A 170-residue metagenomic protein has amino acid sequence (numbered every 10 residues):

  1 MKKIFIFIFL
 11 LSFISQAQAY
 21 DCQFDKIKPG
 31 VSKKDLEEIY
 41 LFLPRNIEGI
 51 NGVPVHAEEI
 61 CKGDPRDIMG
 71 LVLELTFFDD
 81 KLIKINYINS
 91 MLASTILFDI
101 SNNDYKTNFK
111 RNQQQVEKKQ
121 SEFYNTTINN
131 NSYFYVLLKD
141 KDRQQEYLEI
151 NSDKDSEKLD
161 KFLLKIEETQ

Functional and structural regions predicted by a protein language model:
K3-S15: Sec-dependent N-terminal signal peptides
F9, T76-F77: Aromatic-residue hotspot detector
A19-E59, D79-Q170: Non-cytosolic coordination micro-motifs
V53-T76: Compositionally biased P/S/T/G-rich terminal and signal peptide-adjacent segments that lie outside catalytic cores
